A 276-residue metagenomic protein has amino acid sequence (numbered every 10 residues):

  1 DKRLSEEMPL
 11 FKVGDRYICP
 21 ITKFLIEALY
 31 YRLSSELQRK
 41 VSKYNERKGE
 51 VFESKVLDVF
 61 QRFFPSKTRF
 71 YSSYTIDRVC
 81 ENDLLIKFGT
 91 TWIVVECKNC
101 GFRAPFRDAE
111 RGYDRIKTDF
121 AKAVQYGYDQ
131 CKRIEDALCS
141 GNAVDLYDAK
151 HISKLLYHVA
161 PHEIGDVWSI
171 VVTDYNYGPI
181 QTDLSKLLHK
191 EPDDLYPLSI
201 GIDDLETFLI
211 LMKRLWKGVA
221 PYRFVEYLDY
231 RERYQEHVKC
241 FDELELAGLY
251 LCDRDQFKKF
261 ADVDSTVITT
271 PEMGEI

Functional and structural regions predicted by a protein language model:
D1-P65, Y175-G178, T182-I276: Interfaces and regulatory segments of ATP-dependent nucleotide/adenylate/phosphodiester-chemistry enzymes
G49, E53, D77, F88 (+3 more regions): Active-site-proximal structural scaffolding
F63-R78: A short acidic/basic microdomain associated with nuclease active sites
D77-C80, G101-A104, N176-I180: Flexible loop/turn segments at secondary-structure boundaries
D83: Cell-envelope/extracellular polymer assembly enzymes that use nucleotide-activated donors
I86-A104: Active-site beta-strand-loop-beta-strand hairpin of nuclease catalytic cores that positions key catalytic residues
N99-Y157, I164-G165: Catalytic cores of nucleic-acid endonucleases
S140-D193, I202: C-terminal catalytic or substrate-handling cores of phosphate/nucleotide- and metal-cofactor-dependent proteins acting
